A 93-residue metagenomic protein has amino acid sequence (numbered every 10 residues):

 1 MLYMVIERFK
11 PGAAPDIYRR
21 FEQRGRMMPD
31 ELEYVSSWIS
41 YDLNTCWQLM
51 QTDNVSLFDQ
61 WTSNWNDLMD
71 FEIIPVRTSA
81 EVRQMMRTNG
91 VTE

Functional and structural regions predicted by a protein language model:
M1-T45, D53-L57, R77-E93: Short S/T/G/P-rich N-terminal loop/turn motif that feeds into the first structured element of a domain
D16, D59, M69-E72: Secondary-structure transition/capping residues
L32, N66-M69: Structural motif
L49: Small, basic N-terminal interaction modules of short regulatory proteins
L57-W65: Short, electropositive alpha-helical surface patch
L68-A80: Conserved short beta-strand edge segments in small beta-sheet-based binding/regulatory domains
